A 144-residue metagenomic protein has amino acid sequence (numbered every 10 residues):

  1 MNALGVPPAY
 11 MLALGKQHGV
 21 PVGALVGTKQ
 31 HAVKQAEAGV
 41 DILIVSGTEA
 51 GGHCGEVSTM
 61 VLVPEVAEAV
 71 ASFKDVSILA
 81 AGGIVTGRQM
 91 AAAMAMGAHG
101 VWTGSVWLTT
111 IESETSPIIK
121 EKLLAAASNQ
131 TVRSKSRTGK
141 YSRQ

Functional and structural regions predicted by a protein language model:
M1-K74: Active-site entrance/lid segments in N-terminal catalytic domains of soluble metabolic enzymes
L4, A81-G82: Glycine-rich Rossmann-fold phosphate-binding loop(s) that bind the pyrophosphate of adenine dinucleotide cofactors
L25, G82-G83: Conserved acidic functional residues
E56-L79, V85-Q144: Conserved active-site-proximal phosphate/metal-binding subdomains
